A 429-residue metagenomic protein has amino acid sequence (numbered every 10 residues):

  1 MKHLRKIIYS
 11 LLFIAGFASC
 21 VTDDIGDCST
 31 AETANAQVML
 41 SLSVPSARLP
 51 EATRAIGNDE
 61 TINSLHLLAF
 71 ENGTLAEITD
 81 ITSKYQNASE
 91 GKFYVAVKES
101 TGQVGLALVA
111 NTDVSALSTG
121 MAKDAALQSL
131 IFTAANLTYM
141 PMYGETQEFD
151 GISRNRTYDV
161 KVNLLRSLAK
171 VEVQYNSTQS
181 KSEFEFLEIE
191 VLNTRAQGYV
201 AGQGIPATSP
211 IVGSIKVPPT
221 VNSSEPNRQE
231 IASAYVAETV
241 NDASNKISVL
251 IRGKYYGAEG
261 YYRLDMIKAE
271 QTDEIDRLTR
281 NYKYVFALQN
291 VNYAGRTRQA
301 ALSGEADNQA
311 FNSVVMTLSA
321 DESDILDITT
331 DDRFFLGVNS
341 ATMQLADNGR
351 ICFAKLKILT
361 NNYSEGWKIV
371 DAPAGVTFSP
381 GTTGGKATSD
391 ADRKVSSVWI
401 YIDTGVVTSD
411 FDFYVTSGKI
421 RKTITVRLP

Functional and structural regions predicted by a protein language model:
M1-I8: Bacterial N-terminal signal peptides that target proteins for export
G16-S19: C-terminal motif of bacterial Sec signal peptides marking the signal peptidase cleavage site
V21-D24: Bacterial signal peptide processing site
P50-M121, E172-R280, S340-I358, Y401-T404 (+1 more regions): Tryptophan-paired
Q128-R166, Q174-N176, Q271-D327, P429: Extracellular beta-sheet/turn segments enriched in Thr/Pro/Gly and aliphatic residues
L264-M266, K419-P429: C-terminal edge beta-strand
V338-S340, I351-V395: Surface-exposed binding patches on compact interaction domains or structured appendages
G385-D412: Extracellular/luminal low-complexity segments enriched in Ser/Thr/Pro
